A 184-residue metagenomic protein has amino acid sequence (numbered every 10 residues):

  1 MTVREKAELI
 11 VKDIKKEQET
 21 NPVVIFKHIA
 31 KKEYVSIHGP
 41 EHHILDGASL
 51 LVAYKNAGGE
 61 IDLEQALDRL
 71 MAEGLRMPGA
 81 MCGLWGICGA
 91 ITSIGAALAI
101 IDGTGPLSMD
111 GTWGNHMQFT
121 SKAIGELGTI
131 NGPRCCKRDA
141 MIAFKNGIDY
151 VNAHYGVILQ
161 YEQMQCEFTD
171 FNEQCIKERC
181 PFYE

Functional and structural regions predicted by a protein language model:
M1-V3, T169-F171, K177-E184: Cys/His-rich short segments
D13-G47: Polybasic, low-complexity association/targeting segments
P22-E33, E64-C82: Short, hydrophobic/aliphatic alpha-helical segments
H38, L45-L75: Add "or lipid-surface remodeling" -> "...that mediate pore formation, membrane permeabilization, membrane fusion
H42, A80-A96: Conserved phosphate/anionic-ligand binding catalytic regions in large, soluble enzymes, centered on
A48-A57, G95-G103, K145-D149: Short glycine/serine- and small hydrophobic-enriched flexible loop segments
I101-D102, P106-N152: A structural-propensity feature for long, helix-poor, extended segments
V151-E162, T169-K177: C-terminal auxiliary extensions adjacent to catalytic cores
